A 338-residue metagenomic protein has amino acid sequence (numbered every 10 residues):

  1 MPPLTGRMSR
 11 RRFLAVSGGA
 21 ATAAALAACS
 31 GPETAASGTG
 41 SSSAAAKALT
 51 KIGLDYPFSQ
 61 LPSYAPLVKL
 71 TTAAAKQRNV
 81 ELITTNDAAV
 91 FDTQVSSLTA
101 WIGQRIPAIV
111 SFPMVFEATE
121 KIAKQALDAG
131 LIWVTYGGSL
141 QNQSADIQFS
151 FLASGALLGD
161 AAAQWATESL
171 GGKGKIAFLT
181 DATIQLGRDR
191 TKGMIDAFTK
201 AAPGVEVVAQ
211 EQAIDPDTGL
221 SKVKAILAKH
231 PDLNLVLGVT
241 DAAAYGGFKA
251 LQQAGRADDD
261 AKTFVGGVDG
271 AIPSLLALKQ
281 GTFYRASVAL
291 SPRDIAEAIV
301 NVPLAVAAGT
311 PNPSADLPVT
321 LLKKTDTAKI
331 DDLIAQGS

Functional and structural regions predicted by a protein language model:
M1-M8, S17-A28: N-terminal secretory signal peptides
C29-T39: Bacterial lipoprotein signal-peptidase II cleavage site
A48-T50, A197-F198, L290-S338: Hinge/cleft segment of the Venus flytrap/periplasmic-binding protein
L49-L70, A74, R78, L82-S96 (+4 more regions): Extracytoplasmic "Venus flytrap"
G53-L54, I106-P113, I132-Y136, A177-F178 (+3 more regions): Periplasmic-binding protein-like
S111-L127, M194, Q212-L276: Hydrophobic alpha-helical
E117-L157, K175, A271-Q280: Flexible loop/hinge segments that line or gate small-molecule binding clefts
Q148-G174, R188-D189, G219-L220, D269-L275 (+1 more regions): Hydrophobic alpha-helical segments within soluble ligand-binding/sensing domains
